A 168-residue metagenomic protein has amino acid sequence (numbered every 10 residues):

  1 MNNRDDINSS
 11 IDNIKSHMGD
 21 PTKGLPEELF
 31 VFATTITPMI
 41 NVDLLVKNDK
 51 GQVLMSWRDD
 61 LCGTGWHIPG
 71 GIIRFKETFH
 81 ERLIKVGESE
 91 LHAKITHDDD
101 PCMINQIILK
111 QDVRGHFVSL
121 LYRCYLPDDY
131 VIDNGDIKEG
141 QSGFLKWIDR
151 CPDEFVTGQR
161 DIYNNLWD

Functional and structural regions predicted by a protein language model:
N2-D43: Acidic, metal-coordinating catalytic segment for phosphate/diphosphate chemistry, firing primarily on the Nudix
E28-V53, H97-D99, L121-R123: Conserved N-terminal beta-strand and adjoining loop/helix that marks the start of the Nudix/MutT-like hydrolase domain
T34-P38, D112-V118, E139: A generic structural micro-feature
K47-V53, L61-G63, I107-I108, Y125-V131: Short, charged/polar surface micro-motifs in flexible loops or helix N-caps
N48, Q52-A93: Conserved Nudix-box catalytic region and its N-terminal flanking loop in Nudix hydrolases and closely related
H92-Y130: Active-site segment of metal-dependent pyrophosphate-handling enzymes, primarily the Nudix hydrolase catalytic core
L121-R123, I132-D168: NUDIX/MutT-family hydrolases
